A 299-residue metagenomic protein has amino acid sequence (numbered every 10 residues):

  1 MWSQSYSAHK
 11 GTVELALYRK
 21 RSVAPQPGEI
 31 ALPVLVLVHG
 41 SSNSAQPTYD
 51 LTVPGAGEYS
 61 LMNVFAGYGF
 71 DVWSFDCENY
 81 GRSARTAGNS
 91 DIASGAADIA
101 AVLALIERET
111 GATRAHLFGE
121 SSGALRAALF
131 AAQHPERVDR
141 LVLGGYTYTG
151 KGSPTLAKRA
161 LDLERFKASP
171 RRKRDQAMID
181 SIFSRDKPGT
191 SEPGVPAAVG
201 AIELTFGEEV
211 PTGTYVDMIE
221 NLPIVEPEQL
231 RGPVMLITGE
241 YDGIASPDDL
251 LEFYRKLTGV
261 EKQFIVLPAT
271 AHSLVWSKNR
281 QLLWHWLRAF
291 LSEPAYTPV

Functional and structural regions predicted by a protein language model:
M1-G28: N-terminal cap/lid segment of alpha/beta-hydrolase-fold proteins
A24-F70: Short, surface-exposed "cap/lid" segments of acyl-processing enzymes
S44-P47, W73-S90, H272: Glycine-rich "HGGG/HGxG" loop immediately N-terminal to the catalytic nucleophile of the alpha/beta-hydrolase
A96-R114: Conserved acidic catalytic loop of the alpha/beta-hydrolase fold
T113-F118, S122-G150: Conserved hydrolase catalytic core segment
L156-I237: Alpha/beta-hydrolase
G243-D249: Conserved alpha/beta-hydrolase "acid-adjacent" motif
T270-Q281: Catalytic histidine-centered segment of alpha/beta-hydrolase-like enzymes
